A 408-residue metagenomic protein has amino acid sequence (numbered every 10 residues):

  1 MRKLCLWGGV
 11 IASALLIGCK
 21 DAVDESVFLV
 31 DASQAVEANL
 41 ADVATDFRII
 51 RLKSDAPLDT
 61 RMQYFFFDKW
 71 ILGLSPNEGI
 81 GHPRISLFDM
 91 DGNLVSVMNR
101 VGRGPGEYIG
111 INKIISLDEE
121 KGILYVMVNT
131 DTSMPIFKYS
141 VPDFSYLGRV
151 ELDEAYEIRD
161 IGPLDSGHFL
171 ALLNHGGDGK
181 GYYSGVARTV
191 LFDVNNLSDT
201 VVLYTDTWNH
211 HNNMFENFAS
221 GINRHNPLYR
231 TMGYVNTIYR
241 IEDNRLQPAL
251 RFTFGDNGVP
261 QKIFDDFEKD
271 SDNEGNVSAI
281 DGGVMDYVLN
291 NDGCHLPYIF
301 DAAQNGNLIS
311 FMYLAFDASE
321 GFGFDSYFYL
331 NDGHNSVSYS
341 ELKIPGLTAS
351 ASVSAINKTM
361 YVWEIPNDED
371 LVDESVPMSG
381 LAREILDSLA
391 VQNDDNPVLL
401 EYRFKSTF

Functional and structural regions predicted by a protein language model:
L15-G18: C-terminal motif of bacterial Sec signal peptides marking the signal peptidase cleavage site
A32-D59: A short helix->beta-strand "capping" segment at the edge of beta-propeller domains
A56, N93-K121: Blade-loop segments of beta-propeller domains
A56-L58, N99-E107, E151-I158, T205-H210 (+2 more regions): Short coil/turn segments at the loop-to-beta-strand junctions that recur within blades of beta-propeller repeat folds
D59-Q63, E107-I115, A155-P163, H211-S220 (+2 more regions): Repeated scaffold domains used in trafficking and secretory/extracellular systems, primarily beta-propellers
K69-G79, G122-N129, G167-G181, S220-Y239 (+2 more regions): Short beta-strand elements that form the blades of beta-propeller/WD-repeat-like and other beta-sheet-rich scaffold
N129-K180, V201-N209: Asp-box/WD-like beta-propeller blade repeats and closely related beta-sheet repeat scaffolds
L250-D265, D325-T359: Conserved blade-ending motifs and adjacent loop-strand segments that build the rim/top face of beta-propeller domains
